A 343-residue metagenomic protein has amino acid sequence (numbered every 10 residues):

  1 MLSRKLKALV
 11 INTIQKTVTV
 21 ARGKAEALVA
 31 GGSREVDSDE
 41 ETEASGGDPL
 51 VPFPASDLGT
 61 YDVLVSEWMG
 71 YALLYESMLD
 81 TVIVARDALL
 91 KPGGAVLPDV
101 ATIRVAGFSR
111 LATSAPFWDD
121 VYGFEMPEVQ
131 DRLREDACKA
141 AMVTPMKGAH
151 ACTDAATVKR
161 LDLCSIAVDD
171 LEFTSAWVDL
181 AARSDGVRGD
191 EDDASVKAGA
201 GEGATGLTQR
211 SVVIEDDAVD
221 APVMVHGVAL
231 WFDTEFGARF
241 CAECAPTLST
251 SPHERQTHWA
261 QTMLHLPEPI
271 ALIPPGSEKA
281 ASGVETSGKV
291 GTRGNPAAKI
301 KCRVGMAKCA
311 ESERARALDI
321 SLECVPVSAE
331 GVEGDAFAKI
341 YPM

Functional and structural regions predicted by a protein language model:
M1-M343: Class I SAM-binding transferase module
